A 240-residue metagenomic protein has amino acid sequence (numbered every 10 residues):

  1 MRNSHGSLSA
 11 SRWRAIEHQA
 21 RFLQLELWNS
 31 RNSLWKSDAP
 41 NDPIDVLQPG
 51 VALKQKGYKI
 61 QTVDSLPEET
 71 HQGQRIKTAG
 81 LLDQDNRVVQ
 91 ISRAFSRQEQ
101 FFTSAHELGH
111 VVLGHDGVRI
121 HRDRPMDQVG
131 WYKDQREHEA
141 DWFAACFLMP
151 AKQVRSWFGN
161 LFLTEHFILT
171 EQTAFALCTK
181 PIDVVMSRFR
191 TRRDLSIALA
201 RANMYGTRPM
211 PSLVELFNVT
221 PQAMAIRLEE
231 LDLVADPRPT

Functional and structural regions predicted by a protein language model:
M1-T240: Active-site hotspot residues in diverse enzymes, especially metal/ion-binding acidic/histidine motifs
